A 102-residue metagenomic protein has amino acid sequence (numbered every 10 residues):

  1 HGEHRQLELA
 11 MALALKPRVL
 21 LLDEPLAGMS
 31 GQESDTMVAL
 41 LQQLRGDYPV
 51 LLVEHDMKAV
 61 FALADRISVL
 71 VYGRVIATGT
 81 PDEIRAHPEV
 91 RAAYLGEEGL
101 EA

Functional and structural regions predicted by a protein language model:
H1-A102: Glycine-rich phosphate-binding loops of nucleotide-dependent enzymes
